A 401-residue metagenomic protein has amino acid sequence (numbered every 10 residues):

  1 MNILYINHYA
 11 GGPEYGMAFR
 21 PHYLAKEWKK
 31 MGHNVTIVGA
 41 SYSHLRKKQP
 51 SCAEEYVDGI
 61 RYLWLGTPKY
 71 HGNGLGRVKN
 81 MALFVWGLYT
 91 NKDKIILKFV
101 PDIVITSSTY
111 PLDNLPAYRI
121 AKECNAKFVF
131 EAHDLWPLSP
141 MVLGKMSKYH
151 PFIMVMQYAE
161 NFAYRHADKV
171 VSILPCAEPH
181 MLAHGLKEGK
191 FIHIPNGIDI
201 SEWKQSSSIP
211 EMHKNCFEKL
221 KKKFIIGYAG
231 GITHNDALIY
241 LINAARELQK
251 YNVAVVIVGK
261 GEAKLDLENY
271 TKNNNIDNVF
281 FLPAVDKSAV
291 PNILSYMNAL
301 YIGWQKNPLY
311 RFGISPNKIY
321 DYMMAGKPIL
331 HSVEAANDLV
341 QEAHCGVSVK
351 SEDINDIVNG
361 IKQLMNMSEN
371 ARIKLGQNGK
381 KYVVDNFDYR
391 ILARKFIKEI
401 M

Functional and structural regions predicted by a protein language model:
M1-R61: N-terminal subdomain of nucleotide-sugar transferases
L4, K219-A245: Conserved donor-binding/catalytic core segment of Leloir-type glycosyltransferases
S41, C176, G197: Carbohydrate-associated surface elements
Y89, L112-L115, R119-C124, H150-S172: Membrane-proximal helix-turn-helix segments that form the acceptor-binding/catalytic region of lipid-linked
D236, D286-I293, L300-M323, L330-Q341: Nucleotide-sugar-dependent
V253, V258-G259, L265-N292: Nucleotide-activated donor-binding/catalytic signature segment of Leloir-type glycosyltransferases, i.e., the conserved
A335-Q363: Change "using UDP/GDP/dTDP sugars" to "using nucleotide sugars
Q363, N370-D385: A short, well-ordered alpha-helix in the C-terminal region of glycosyltransferases
